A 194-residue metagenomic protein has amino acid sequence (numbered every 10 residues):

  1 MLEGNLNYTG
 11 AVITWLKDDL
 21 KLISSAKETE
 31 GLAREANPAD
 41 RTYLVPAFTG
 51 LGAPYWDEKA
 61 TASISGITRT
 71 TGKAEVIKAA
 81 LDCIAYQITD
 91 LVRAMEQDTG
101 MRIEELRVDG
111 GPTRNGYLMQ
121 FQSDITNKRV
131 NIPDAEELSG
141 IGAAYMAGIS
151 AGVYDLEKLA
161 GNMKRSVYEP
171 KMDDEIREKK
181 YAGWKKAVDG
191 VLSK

Functional and structural regions predicted by a protein language model:
M1-K194: Glycine/Thr-rich phosphate-binding loops that ligate phosphate moieties of nucleotide and other phosphorylated ligands
